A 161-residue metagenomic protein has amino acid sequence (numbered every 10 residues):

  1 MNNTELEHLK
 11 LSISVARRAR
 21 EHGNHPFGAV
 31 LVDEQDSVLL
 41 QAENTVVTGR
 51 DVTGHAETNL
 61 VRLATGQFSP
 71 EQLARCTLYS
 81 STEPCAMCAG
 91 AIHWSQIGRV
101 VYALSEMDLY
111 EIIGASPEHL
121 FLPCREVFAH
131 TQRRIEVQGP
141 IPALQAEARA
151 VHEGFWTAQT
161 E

Functional and structural regions predicted by a protein language model:
M1-H22, H93-E161: Zinc-dependent deaminase
H25, Q72-A74, Q96: Short loop/turn motifs at secondary-structure junctions
F27-V32: Short beta-strand scaffold segments in enzyme catalytic cores
L39-V47, E136: Short beta->alpha transition motifs characteristic of CBS
T48-T58, L63: A short, polar/charged loop-to-alpha-helix boundary motif
P70-T82: Immediate flanking context of iron-sulfur cluster ligation sites
S80-R99: Local cysteine-cluster metal-coordination motifs and their immediate loop/turn environment, predominantly Fe-S cluster
